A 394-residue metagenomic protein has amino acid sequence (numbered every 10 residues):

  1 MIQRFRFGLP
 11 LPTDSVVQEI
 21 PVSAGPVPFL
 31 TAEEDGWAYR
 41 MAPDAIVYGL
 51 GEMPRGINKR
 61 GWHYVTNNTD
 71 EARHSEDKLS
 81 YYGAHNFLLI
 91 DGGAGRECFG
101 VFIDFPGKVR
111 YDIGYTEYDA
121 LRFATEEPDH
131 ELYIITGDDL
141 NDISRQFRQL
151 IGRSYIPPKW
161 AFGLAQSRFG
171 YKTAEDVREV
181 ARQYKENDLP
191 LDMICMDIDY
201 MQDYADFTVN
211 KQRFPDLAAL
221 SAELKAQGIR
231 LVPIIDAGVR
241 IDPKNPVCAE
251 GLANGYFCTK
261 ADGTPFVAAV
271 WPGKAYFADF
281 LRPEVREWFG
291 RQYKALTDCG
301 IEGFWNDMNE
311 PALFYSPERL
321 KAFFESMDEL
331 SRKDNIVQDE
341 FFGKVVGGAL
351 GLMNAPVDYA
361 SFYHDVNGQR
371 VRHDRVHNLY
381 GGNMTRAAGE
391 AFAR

Functional and structural regions predicted by a protein language model:
M1-A161, R168-F169, A174, A181-E186 (+3 more regions): Catalytic and substrate-binding clefts that recognize carbohydrates or anionic sugar/phosphate headgroups
R4, P190-R394: Aromatic- and carboxylate-enriched substrate-binding clefts and catalytic-loop regions of carbohydrate-active enzymes
I90, D104, S167, D197-D199 (+1 more regions): Acidic/polar N-terminal loop/beta-strand segments that form early-domain functional surfaces
Y111-D112, K172-D176, Y204-A205, D242-N245: Short, solvent-exposed polar/charged micro-motifs at secondary-structure junctions
W160-F162, L191-D192: Residue-level recognition of the N-termini of beta-strands and the immediately preceding loop/turn
V180-A181, L220: Inter-domain linker/hinge segments that demarcate the starts of reverse transcriptase and RNase H-type modules
